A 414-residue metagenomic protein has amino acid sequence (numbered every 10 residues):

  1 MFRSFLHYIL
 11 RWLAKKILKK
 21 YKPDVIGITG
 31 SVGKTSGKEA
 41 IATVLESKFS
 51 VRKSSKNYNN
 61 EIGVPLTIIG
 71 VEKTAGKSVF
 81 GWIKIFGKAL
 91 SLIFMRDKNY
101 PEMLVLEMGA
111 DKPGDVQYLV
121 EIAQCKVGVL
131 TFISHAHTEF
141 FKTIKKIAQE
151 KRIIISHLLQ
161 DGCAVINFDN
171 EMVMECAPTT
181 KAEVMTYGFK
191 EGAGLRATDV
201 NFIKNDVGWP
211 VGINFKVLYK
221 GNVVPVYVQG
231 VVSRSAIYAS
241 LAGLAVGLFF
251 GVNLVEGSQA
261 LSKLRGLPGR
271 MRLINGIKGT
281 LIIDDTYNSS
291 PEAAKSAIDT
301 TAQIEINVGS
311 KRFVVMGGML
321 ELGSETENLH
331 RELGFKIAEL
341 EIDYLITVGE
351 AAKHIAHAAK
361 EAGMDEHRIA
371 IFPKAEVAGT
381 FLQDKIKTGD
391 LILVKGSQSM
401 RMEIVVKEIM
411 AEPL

Functional and structural regions predicted by a protein language model:
M1-L13, K34, S47, F140 (+3 more regions): ATP-dependent carboxylate-amine ligase
R11, K15-Y21, E46-Q149, I237: ATP-dependent carboxylate-amine ligase catalytic core
Y21-P23, Y100-P101, K112, V120-E121 (+5 more regions): Acidic, Mg2+-coordinating active-site environments of NTP-dependent enzymes
V25-G27, L393: Short hydrophobic/aromatic beta-strand immediately N-terminal to the Walker A/P-loop
I28, S36-S54: A conserved segment at the C-terminal end of the G1
V32, N59, D111, I133 (+4 more regions): Short beta->alpha linker loops
K34-A40, E61-G63, D111-V116, I237 (+2 more regions): Short glycine/serine/threonine-rich phosphate/pyrophosphate-binding segments that cradle anionic phosphate groups
L104-L106, G128, A164, V314 (+1 more regions): Hydrophobic positions in the central parallel beta-sheet of the AAA+
